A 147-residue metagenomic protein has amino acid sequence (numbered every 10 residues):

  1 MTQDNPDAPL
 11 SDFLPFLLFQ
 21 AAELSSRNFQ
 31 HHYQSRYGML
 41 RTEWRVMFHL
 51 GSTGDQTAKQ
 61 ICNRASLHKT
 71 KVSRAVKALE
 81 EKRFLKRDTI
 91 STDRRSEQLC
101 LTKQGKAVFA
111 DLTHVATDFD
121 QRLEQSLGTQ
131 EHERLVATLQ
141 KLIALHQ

Functional and structural regions predicted by a protein language model:
M1-A8, T129-Q147: C-terminal regulatory/oligomerization modules of transcriptional regulators
M1-Y37: N-terminal leader segment of winged-helix/HTH proteins
A22, F48-S52, T113, Q140: Short, locally clustered residues in the helix-turn-helix/winged-helix DNA-binding domain
N28-K71: N-terminal helix-turn-helix DNA-binding core of bacterial DNA-binding proteins
D55, R64, K77-A137: Charged, amphipathic alpha-helical coiled-coil/dimerization segments
A58, A65, S73, Q98 (+1 more regions): Alpha-helical transmembrane segments and membrane-interface helix-loop junctions in multi-pass membrane proteins
